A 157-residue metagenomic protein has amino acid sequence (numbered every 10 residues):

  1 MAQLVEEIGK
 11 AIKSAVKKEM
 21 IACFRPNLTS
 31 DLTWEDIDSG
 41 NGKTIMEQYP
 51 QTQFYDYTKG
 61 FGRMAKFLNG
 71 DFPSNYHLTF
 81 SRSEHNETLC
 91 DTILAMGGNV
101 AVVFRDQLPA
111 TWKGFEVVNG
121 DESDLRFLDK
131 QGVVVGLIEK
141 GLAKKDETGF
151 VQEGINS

Functional and structural regions predicted by a protein language model:
M1-S157: Class I S-adenosyl-L-methionine
